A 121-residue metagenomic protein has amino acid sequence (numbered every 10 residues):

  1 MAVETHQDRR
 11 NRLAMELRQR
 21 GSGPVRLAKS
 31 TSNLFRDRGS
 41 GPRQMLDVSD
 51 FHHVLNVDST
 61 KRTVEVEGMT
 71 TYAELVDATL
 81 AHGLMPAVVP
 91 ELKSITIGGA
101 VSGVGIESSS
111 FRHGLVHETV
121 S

Functional and structural regions predicted by a protein language model:
A2-S94, A100-S109: Glycine-rich N-terminal segment of FAD-binding domains in flavoprotein oxidoreductases, spanning the beta-loop-helix
V104, S109-S121: Gly/Ser-rich oxyanion-binding loop with an adjacent helix/lid that shapes the negatively charged ligand pocket
